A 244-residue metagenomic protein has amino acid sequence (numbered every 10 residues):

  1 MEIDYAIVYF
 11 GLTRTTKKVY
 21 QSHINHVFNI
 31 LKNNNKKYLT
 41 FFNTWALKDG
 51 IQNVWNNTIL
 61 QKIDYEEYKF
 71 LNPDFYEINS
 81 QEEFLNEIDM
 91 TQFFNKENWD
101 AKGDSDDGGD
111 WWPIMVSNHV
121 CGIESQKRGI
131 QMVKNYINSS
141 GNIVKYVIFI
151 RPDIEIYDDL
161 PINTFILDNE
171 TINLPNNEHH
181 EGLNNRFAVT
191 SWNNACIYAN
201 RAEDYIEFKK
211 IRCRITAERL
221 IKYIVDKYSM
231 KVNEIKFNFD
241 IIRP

Functional and structural regions predicted by a protein language model:
M1-P244: ER/Golgi luminal nucleotide-sugar-dependent glycosyltransferases, focusing on the catalytic module
